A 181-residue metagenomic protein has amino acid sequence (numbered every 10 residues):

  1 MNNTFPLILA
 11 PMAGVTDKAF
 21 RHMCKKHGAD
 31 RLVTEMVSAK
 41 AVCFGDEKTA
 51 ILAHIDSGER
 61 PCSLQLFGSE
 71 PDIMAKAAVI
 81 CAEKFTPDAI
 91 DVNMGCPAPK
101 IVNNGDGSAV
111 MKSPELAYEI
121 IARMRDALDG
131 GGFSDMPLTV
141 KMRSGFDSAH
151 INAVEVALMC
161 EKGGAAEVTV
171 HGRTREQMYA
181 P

Functional and structural regions predicted by a protein language model:
M1-P181: Flavin-dependent oxidoreductase catalytic cores
